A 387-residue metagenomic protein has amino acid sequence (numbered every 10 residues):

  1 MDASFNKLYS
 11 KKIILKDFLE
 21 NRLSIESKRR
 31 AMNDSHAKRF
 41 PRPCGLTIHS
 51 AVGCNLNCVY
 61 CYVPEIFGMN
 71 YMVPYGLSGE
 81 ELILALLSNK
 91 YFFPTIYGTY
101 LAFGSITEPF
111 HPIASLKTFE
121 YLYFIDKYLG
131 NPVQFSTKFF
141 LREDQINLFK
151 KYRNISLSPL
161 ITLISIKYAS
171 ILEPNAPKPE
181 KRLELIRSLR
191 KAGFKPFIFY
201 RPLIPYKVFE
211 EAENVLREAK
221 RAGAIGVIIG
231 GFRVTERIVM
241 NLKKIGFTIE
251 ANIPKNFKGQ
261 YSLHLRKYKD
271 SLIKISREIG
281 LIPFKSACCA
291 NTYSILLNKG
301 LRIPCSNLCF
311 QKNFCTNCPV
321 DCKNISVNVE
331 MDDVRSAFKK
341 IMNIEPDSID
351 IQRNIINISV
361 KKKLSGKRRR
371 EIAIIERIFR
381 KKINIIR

Functional and structural regions predicted by a protein language model:
D2-L23, N241-R387: C-terminal accessory extensions appended to soluble enzyme cores
K16-S158, K167, I356, K361-R387: Conserved Radical SAM active-site core
A37, P41-I48, V52, V63 (+2 more regions): Internal hydrophobic scaffold segments of catalytic domains
L56-V59, R217, R221, D270-E278: A broad, structural surface signal
Y71-L77, I171-P177, I275-R277: Short, exposed beta-strand "edge-strand" segments with a Pro/Gly-rich flavor and a Y/T-containing core
S78, E211, E330-D333: Alpha-helix capping and helix-coil boundary motifs
E80-Y268: Conserved AdoMet/S-adenosylmethionine-binding subsite of the radical SAM
